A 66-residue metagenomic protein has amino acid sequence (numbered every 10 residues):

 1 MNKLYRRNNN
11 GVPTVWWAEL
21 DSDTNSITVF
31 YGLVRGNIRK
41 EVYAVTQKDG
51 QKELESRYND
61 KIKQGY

Functional and structural regions predicted by a protein language model:
M1-N25: Short N-terminal "domain-start" leader segments that mark the transition from disordered tails or signal peptides into
N10, V29-N37: Short, solvent-exposed aromatic-acidic interface loops
R35-D49: A short, exposed loop/beta-hairpin motif centered on an aromatic-Gly-Thr core
V45-K63: A short, charged, amphipathic alpha-helix used as a generic interaction element across diverse proteins
